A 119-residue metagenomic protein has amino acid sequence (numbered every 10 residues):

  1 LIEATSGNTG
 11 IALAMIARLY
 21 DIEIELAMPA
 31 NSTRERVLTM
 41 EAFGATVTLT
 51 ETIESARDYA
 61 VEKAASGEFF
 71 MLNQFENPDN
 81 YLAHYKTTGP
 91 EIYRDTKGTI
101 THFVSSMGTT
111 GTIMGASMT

Functional and structural regions predicted by a protein language model:
L1-P29, T99-T112: A short, small-residue-rich loop immediately preceding and capping a beta-strand
I11, M15, V37-L38, P90 (+2 more regions): Alpha-helical segments flanking ligand/cofactor-binding loops in enzyme cores
R18-D21, S55, S117-T119: Amphipathic, positively biased hydrophobic alpha-helical segments used for protein targeting and membrane insertion
I22-H102, S106: Small/polar-residue-rich loop-to-helix segments that shape phosphate-bearing ligand pockets
L82, G111-M114: Conserved PLP phosphate-binding loop immediately N-terminal to the Schiff-base lysine helix in PLP-dependent enzymes
